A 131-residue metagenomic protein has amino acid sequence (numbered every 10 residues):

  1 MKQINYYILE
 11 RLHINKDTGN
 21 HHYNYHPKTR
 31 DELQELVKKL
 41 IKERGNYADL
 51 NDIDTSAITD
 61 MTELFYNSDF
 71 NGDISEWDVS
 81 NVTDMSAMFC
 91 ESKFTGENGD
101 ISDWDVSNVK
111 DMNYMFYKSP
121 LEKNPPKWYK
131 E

Functional and structural regions predicted by a protein language model:
M1-E131: Negatively charged
